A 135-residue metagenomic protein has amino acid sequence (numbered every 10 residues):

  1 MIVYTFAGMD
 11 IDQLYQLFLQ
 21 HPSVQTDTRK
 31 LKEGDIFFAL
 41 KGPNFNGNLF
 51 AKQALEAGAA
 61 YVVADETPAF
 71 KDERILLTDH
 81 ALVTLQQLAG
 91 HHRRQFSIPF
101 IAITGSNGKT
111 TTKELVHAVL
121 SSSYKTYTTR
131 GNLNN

Functional and structural regions predicted by a protein language model:
M1-Q87, H91: N-terminal leader/targeting and accessory segments in enzymes
L85-N135: Phosphate-binding loop of NTP-binding sites
